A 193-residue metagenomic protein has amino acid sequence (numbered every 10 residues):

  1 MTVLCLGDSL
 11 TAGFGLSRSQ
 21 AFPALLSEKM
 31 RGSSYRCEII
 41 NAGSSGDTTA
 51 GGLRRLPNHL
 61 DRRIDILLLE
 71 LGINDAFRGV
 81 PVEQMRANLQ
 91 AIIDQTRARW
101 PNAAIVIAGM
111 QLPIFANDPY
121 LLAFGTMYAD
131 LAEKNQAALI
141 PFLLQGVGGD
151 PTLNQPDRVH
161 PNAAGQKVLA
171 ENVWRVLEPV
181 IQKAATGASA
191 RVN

Functional and structural regions predicted by a protein language model:
M1-S45, L53-R63: Serine-esterase "nucleophile elbow" of acetyl-processing enzymes
L10-G13, S17, G43-D47, N74-A76 (+1 more regions): Short histidine/acidic/glycine/proline-rich micro-motifs that form metal- and phosphate-coordinating active-site loops
A21, T48, N162: Residue-level signal for threonine
Y35, G51-N193: Alpha-helical cap/lid subdomain in secreted, periplasmic, or secretory-pathway luminal O-acyl-processing enzymes
